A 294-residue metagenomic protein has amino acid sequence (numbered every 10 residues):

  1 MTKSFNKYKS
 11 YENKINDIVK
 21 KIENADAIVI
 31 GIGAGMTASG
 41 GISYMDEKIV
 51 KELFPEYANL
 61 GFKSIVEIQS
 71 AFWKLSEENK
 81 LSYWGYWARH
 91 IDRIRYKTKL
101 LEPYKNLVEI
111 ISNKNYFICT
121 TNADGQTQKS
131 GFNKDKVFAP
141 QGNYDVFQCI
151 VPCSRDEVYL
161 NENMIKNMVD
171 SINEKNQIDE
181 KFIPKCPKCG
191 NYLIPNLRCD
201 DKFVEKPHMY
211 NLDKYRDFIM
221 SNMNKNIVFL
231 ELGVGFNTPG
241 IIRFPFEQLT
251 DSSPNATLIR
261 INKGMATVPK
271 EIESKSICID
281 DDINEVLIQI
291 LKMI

Functional and structural regions predicted by a protein language model:
M1-I294: Conserved catalytic alpha/beta core of Sir2/sirtuin-type deacylases, generalized to analogous enzyme cores that bind
